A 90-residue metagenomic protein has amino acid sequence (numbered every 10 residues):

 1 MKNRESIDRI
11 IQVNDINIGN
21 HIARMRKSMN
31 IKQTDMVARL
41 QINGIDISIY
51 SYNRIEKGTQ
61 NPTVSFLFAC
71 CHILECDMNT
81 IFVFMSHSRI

Functional and structural regions predicted by a protein language model:
K2-M29: A short, Lys/Arg-rich alpha-helix, primarily the initiator
K2-Q12, D35, H72, F82-I90: Short, charged recognition helix plus adjacent turn of helix-turn-helix-like nucleic-acid-binding domains
N17-N20, N30-I31, I47, P62-S65: Residue-level signal for the short linker/turn that defines the boundary of a DNA-recognition helix
G19, A23, V37, S48-I49 (+2 more regions): Key DNA-contacting residues within the recognition helix of helix-turn-helix
N20-Q41, A69: Short basic helix-loop element that most often maps to the first helix and adjoining turn of HTH DNA-binding modules
L40-N61: Recognition helix of helix-turn-helix/homeodomain-like DNA-binding domains that insert into the DNA major groove
T63-T80: DNA major-groove recognition helix of helix-turn-helix/homeodomain DNA-binding modules
